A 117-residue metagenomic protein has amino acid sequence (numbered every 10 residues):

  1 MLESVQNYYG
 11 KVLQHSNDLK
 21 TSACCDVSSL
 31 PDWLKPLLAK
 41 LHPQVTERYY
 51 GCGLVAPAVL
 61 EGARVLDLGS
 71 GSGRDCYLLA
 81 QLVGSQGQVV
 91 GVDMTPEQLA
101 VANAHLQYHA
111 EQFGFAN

Functional and structural regions predicted by a protein language model:
M1-S28: N-terminal auxiliary segments of SAM/dcSAM-dependent transferases
E3, N7, K11, P57 (+2 more regions): Replace "anionic and nucleotidyl ligands
E3, Y49, G53, P96: Electropositive phosphate-/nucleotide-binding environments in soluble metabolic enzymes
Y8, Y49-G51, S85, Q112: Intrinsically disordered, low-complexity segments enriched in small/polar residues
L13, L54-A56, V90: Polar low-complexity intrinsically disordered regions enriched in Ser/Thr and small residues
C24-C25, C52, S70: Disulfide-bonded cysteines in secreted/extracellular proteins and peptides
S28-R64, L78, L82: Conserved alpha-helix/loop element of class I SAM-dependent methyltransferases that forms part of the SAM/SAH-binding
R64-L68, S72, C76-N117: Class I SAM-dependent methyltransferase SAM/SAH-binding core
